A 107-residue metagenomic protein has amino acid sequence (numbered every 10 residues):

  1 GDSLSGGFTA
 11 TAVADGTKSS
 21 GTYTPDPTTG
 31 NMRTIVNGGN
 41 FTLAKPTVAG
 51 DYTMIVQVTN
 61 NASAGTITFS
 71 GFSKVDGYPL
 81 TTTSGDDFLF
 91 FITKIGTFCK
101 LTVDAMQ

Functional and structural regions predicted by a protein language model:
G1-G71, D86-D87, F91-Q107: Exposed extracellular interaction/assembly regions and N-terminal maturation sites
L43-A44, G77-T81: Beta-strand-rich interaction surfaces with strong enrichment in secreted/lumenal proteins
S70-Y78: Short edge-strand/loop segments of extracellular domains
